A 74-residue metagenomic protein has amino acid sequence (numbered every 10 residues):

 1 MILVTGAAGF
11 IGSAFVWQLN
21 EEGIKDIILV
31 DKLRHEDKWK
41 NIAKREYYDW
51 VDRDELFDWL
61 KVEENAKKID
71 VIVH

Functional and structural regions predicted by a protein language model:
M1-H74: N-terminal Rossmann-like NAD(P)+-binding domain of SDR-like oxidoreductases, especially those catalyzing
